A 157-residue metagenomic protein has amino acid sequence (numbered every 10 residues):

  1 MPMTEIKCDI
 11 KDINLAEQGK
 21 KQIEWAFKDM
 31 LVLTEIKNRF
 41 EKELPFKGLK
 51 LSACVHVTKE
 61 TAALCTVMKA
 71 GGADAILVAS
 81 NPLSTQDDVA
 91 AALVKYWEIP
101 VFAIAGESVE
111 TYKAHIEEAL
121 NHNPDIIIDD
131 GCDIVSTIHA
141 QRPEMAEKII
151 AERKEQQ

Functional and structural regions predicted by a protein language model:
P2-Q157: Metallocofactor- and cofactor-centric catalytic cores in central/energy metabolism, strongly enriched
